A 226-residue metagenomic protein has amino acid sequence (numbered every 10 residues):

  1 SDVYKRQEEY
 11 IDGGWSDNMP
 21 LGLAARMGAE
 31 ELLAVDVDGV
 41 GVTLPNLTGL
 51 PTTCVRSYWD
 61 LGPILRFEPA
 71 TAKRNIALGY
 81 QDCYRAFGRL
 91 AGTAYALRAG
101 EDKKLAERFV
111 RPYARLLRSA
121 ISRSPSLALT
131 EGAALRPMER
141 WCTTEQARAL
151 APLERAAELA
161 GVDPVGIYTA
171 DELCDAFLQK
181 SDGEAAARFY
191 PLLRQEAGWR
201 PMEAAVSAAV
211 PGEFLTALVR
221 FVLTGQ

Functional and structural regions predicted by a protein language model:
S1, K5-Q226: Patatin-like phospholipase
